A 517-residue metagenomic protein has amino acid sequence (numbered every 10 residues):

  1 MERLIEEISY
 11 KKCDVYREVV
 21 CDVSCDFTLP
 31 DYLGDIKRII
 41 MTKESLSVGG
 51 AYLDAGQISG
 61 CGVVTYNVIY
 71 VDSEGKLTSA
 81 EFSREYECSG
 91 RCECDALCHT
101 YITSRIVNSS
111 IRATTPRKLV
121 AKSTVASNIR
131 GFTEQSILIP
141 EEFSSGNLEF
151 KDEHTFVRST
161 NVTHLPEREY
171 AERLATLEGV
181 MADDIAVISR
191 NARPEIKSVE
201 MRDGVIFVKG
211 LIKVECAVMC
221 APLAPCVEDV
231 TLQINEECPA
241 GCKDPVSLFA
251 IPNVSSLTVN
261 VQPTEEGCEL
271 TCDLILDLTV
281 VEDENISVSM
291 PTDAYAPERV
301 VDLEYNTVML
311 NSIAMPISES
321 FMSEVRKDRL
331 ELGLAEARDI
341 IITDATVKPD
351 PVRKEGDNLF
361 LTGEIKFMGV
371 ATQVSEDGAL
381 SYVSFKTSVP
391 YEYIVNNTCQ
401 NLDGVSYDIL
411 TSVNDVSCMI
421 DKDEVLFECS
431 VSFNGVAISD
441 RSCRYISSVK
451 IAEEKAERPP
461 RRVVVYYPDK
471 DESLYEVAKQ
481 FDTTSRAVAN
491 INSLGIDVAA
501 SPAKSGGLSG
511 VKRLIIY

Functional and structural regions predicted by a protein language model:
M1-P459: Membrane-lipid interaction segments
I451-N490, G495-Y517: Primarily a LysM-type cell-wall glycan-binding module
